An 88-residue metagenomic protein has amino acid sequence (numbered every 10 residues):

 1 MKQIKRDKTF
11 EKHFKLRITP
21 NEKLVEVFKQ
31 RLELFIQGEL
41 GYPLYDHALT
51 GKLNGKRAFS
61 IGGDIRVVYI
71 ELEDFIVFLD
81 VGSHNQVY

Functional and structural regions predicted by a protein language model:
M1-G63, E71-L79, N85-Y88: Basic, Lys/Arg-enriched alpha-helical interface segments
V67: Hydrophobic/aromatic beta-strand elements that line small-molecule binding cavities or substrate pockets in beta-rich
